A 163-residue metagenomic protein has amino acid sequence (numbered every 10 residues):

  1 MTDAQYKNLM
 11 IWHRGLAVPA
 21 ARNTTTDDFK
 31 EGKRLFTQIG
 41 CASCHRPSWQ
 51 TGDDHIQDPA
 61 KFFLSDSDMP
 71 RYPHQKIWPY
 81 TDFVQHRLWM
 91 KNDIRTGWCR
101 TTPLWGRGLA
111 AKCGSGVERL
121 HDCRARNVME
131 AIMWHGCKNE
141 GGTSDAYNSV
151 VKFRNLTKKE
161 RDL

Functional and structural regions predicted by a protein language model:
M1-L163: Electron-transfer interface patches adjacent to heme c in soluble/periplasmic c-type cytochromes and di-/multiheme
